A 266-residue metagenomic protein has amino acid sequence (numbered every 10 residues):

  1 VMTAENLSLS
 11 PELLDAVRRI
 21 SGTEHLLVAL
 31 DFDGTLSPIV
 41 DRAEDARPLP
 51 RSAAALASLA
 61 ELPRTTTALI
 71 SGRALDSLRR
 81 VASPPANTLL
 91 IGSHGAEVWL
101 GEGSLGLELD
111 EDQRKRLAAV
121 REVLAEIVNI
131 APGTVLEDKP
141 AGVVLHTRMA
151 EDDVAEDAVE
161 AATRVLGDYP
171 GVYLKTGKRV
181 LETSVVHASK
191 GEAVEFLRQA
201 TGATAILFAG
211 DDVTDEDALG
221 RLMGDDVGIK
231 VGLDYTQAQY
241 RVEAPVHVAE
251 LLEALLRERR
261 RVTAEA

Functional and structural regions predicted by a protein language model:
T3-S10, T23, V186, G191-A266: Mg2+-dependent phosphoryl-transfer enzymes with acidic/Ser/Thr/Gly-rich catalytic loops
S8-E24, S77-P84: Short amphipathic alpha-helices and their capping/turn segments at secondary-structure boundaries
S21-R42, L69: Asp-based phosphoryl-transfer active-site loop
R47-E137: Active-site phosphate-binding/coordination module
S93, G101-A118, E122, K175-A203: Substrate-recognition "cap/lid" segment bordering the active-site pocket of phosphatases
V120-L124, D157-L166: Short amphipathic alpha-helices in soluble, non-transmembrane regions that often serve as interface/regulatory elements
T134-K139, Y173-T176: Short beta-strand
A141-H146, V180-S184: A generic structural motif
